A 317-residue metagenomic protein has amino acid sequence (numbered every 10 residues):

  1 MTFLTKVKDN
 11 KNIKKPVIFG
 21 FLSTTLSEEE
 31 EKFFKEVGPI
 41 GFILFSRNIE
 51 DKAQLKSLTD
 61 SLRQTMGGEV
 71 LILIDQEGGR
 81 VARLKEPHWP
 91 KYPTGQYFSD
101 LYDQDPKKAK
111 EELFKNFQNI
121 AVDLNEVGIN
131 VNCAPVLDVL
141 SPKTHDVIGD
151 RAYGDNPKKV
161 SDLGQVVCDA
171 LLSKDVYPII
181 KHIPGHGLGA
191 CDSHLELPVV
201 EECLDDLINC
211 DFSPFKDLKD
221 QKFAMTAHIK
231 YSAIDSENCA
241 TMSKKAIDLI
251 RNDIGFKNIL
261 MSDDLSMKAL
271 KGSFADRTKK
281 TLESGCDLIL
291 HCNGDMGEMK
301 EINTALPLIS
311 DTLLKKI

Functional and structural regions predicted by a protein language model:
T2-I72, Q76-K91: N-terminal hydrophobic targeting/anchoring segments and the immediately downstream early-domain regions of hydrolases
F19-G20, R47-T65, V70, D162-L172 (+1 more regions): Second-shell residues forming the walls of enzyme active-site clefts
L22-E36, E112-D123, N209-P214, S273-K280: Short, acidic/polar
E50-S57, Y102-V122, D155-L163, D205-I208: Glycine-rich anion/phosphate-binding loops
T65-P93, N116-L140, V160, G164 (+1 more regions): Glycine-rich, aromatic-flanked loop segments that form ligand/cofactor-binding clefts across common enzyme folds
H88-K107, A152-G154: A charged helix-plus-loop insertion that forms the helical arch/lid used to bind and gate nucleic-acid substrates
N132-G154, P184-V200: Short glycine/serine-rich loop/turn segments
